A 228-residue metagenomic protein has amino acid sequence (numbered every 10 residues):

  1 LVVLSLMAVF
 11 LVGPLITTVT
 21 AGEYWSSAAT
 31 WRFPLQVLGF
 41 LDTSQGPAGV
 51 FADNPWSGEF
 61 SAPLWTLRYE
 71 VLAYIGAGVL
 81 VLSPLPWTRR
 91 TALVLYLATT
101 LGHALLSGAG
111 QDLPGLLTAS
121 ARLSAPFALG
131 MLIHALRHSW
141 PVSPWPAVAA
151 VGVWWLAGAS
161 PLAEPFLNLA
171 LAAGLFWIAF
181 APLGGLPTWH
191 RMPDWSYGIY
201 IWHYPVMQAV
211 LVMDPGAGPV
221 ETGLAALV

Functional and structural regions predicted by a protein language model:
V2-Y69, L171-I178: Membrane-interface helix-loop-helix regions
V9, G13-G22, P86, D112 (+2 more regions): Transmembrane helix-loop junctions in multipass membrane proteins, especially transporters and channels
F60, S107-L117, H138-S139, L156-E164: Membrane-interface helix caps and helix-loop-helix hairpins in membrane proteins
P63-Y69, L117-A128, E164-P165, Y197: Membrane-interface micro-motifs in multi-pass membrane enzymes
V71-T99, H134-W145, A217-V220: Solvent-exposed interhelical
L72-L80, Y96-H103, P126-M131, A147-L156 (+1 more regions): Hydrophobic, membrane-inserted alpha-helices
L101-L136: Acidic, glycine-rich loop-and-beta core segments that form the ion-binding/anion-interacting portion of active sites
F127, A150-V228: Alpha-helical transmembrane segments of multi-pass integral membrane proteins
